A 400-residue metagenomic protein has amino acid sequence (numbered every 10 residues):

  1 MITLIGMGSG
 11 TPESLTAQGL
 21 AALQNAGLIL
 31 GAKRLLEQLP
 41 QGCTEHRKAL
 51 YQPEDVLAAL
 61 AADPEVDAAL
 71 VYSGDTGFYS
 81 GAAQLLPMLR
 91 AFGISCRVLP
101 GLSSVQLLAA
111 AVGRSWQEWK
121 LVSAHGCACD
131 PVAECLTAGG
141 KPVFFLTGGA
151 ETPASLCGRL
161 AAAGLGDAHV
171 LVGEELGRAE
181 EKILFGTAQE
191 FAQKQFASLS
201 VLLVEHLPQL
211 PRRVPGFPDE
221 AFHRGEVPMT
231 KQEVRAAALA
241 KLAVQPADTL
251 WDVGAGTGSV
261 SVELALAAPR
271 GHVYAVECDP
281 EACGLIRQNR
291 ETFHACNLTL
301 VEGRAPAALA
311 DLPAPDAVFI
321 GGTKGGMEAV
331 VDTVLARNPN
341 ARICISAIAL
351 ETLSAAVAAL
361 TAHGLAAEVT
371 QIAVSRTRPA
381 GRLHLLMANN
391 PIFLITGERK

Functional and structural regions predicted by a protein language model:
M1-L102, Q106, R270-V273, E277-D279 (+1 more regions): Class I S-adenosyl-L-methionine
I2-G6, A17, L50, D67-A68 (+2 more regions): A contiguous loop/helix-start segment that scaffolds small-molecule binding in enzyme catalytic cores
T11, G74-G139, P306, H363-M387 (+1 more regions): Class I SAM-dependent methyltransferase SAM-binding "motif I" and its flanking Rossmann-like core
G177, F185, Q189-L199, T352-S354 (+1 more regions): Active-site capping/gating segments
A247-G256: Conserved class I S-adenosyl-L-methionine
T257-P269: Conserved SAM-binding loop of SAM-dependent methyltransferases across substrates and taxa, primarily the Class I
L266-V273, R337-P339: Conserved S-adenosyl-L-methionine
V276-P315: S-adenosyl-L-methionine
